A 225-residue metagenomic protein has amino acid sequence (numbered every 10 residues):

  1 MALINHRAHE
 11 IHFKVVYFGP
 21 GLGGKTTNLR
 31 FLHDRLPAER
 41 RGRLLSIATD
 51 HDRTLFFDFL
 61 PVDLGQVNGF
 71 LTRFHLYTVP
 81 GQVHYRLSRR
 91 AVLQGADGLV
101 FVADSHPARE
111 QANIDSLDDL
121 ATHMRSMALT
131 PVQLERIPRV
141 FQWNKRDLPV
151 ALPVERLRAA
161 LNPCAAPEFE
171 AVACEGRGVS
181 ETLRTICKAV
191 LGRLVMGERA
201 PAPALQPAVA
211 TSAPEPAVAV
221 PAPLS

Functional and structural regions predicted by a protein language model:
M1-D50: Conserved G1/Walker A P-loop phosphate-binding module
L22, Q82-V83, H106-A108, K145-P149 (+1 more regions): Conserved nucleotide-binding/hydrolysis micro-motifs of P-loop NTPases
R43-L87: Switch I (G2) and immediately adjacent beta-strands of P-loop GTPase domains
Y85-A108: Inter-motif core of Ras-like GTPase G domains
A96-F101, R125-K145, L161-A171: Conserved beta-strand/loop subsegment of P-loop NTPase cores
A108-Q133: Amphipathic helical hotspot of TIR/SEFIR-family domains
V140, R146-R199: Canonical P-loop GTPase G-domain recognition
A200-S225: Low-complexity, Pro/Ser/Thr/Gly/Ala-rich intrinsically disordered linkers and tails that serve as
